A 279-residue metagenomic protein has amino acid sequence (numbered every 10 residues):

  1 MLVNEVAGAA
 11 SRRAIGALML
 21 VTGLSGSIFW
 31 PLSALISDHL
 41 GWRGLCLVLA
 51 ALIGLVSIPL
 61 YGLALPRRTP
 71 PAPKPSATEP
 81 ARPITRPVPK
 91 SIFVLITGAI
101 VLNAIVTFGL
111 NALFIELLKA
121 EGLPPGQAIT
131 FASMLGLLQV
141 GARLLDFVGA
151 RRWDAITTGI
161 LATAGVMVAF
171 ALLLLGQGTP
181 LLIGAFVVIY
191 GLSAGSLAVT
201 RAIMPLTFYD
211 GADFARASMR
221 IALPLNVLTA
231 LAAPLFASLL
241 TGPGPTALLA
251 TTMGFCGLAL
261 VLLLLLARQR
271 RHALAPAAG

Functional and structural regions predicted by a protein language model:
M1-L20, D210: Cytoplasmic helix-loop-helix junction between adjacent transmembrane helices in 12-TM secondary transporters
L18-T69: Helix-loop-helix hairpin linking two adjacent transmembrane segments in secondary transporters
L35-A51, A237-C256: A membrane-interface helix-boundary motif in multi-pass transporters
L65-P83, A275-P276: Flexible cytoplasmic inter-helical loops of multi-pass small-molecule transporters
P89-F147: Extracytoplasmic gate region of multi-pass secondary transporters
L135, Q139, W153-M204: C-terminal transmembrane helical hairpin of 12-TM major facilitator-type secondary transporters
A142-A155, L240-T241: Helix-to-loop junctions at the C-terminal end of transmembrane segments in multipass secondary transporters
F208-P245: A late C-terminal transmembrane helix in Major Facilitator Superfamily
